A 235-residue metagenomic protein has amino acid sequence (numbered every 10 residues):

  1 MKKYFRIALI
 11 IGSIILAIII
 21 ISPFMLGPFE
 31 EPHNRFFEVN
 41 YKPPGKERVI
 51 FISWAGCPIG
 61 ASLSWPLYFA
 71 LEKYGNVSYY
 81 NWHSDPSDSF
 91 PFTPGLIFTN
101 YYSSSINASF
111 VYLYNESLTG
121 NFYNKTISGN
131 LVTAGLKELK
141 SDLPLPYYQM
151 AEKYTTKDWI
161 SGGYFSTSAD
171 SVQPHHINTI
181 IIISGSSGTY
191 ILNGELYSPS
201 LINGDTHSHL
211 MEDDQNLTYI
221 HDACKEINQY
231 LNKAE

Functional and structural regions predicted by a protein language model:
K2-R48, S62-W65, F69-E235: Non-globular targeting/processing and membrane-anchoring segments
F51-C57: Aromatic-flanked redox-active Cys/Sec active sites in thiol-based oxidoreductases, especially the WC-centered
